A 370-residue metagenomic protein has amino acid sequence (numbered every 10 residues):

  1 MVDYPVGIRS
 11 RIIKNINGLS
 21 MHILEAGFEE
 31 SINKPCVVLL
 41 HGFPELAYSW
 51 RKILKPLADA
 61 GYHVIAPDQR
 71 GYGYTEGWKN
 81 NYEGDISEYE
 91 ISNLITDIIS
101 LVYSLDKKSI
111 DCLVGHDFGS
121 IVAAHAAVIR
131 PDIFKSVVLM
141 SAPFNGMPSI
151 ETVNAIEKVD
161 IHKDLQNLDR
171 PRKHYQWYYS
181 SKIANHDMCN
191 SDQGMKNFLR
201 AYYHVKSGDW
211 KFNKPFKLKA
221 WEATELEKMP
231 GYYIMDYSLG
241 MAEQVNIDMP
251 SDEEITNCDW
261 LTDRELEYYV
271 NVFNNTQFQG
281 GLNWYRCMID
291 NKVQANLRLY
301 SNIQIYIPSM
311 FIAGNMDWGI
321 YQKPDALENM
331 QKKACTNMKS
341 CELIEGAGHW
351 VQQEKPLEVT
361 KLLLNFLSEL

Functional and structural regions predicted by a protein language model:
V2-S10, M21, E29, C36 (+2 more regions): Flexible "cap/lid" subdomain of the alpha/beta-hydrolase fold that forms the substrate-access gate
N33-H41: Short beta-strand element of the alpha/beta-hydrolase
H41-F43, G115-H116: Conserved alpha/beta-hydrolase "nucleophile elbow" surrounding the catalytic nucleophile
P44-K52, V64: Serine-hydrolase catalytic-loop signature spanning alpha/beta hydrolases and amidase-signature enzymes
Y48-R51, I99, A124-V128, T360-L364: Short, hydrophobic alpha-helix immediately C-terminal to the catalytic nucleophile
P56-K79: Conserved alpha/beta-hydrolase
N337-L370: Catalytic active-site module of serine/aspartate enzymes centered on a nucleophile-bearing elbow/loop
